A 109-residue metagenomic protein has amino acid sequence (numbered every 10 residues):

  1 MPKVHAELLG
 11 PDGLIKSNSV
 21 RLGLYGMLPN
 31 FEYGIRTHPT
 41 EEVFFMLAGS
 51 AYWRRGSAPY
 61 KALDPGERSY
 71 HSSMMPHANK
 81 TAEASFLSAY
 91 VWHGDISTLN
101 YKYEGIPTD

Functional and structural regions predicted by a protein language model:
M1-P29, I35: A short glycine-rich, His/Asp/Glu-containing loop-to-beta-strand
S19, F45, G56-P76: Short acidic-glycine-tyrosine-enriched beta hairpin
S19, L24-N30, T37-W53: Short, conserved beta-strand element in jelly-roll/cupin
Y33-R36, W53-R54, H71, P76-A82: Short beta-strand His + acidic residue motifs that chelate non-heme Fe in jelly-roll/DSBH and cupin folds
E42, E67, A84-L87: A short pocket-lining beta-strand/turn micro-motif at the edge of beta-sheets
A82-D109: Double-stranded beta-helix
